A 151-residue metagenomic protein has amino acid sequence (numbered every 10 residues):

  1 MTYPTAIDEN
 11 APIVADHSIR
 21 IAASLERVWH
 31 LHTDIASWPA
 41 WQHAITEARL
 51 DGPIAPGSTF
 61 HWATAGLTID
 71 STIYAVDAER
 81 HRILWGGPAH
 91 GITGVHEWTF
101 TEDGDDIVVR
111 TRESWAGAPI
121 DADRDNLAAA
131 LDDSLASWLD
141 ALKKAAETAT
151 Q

Functional and structural regions predicted by a protein language model:
M1-R49: Hydrophobic ligand-binding cavity/cleft-lining segments
Y3, S37-A40, R49-V95, V108 (+1 more regions): Glycine-rich portal/gate segments that line the openings of hydrophobic small-molecule binding cavities
S18, T72, E97-T99: Short, surface-exposed charged micro-motifs
A22-E26, A75-R80, T99-V108: A short, structured loop/turn motif at beta-sheet edges
A23, L84, D125-N126: Short, contiguous strand/loop micro-motifs
P88-S137, L142-K144: Beta-strand/loop substructures that line and gate deep hydrophobic ligand-binding cavities in soluble
